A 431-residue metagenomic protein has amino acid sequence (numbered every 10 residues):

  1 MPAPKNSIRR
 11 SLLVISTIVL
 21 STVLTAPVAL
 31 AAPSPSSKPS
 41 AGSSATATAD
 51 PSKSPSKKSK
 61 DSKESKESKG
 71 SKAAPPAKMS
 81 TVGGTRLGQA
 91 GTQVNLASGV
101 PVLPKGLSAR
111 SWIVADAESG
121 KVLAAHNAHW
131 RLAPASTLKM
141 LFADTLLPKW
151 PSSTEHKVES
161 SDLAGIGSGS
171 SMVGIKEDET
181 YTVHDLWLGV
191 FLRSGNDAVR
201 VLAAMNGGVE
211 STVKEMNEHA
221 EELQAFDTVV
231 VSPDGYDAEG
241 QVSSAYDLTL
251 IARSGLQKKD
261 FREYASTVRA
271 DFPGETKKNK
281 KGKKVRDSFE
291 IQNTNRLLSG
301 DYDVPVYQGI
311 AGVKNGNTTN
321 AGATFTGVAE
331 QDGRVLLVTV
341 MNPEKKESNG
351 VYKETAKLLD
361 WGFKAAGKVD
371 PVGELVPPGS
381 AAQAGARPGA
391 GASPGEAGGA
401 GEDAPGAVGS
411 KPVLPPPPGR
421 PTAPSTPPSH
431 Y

Functional and structural regions predicted by a protein language model:
P2-G42, A47-K60, E64-Y246, L250-G255 (+1 more regions): Active-site-adjacent loops and short helices of periplasmic peptidoglycan-processing enzymes
P2-S11, A32-P51, A74-L107, S211-G398: Penicillin-recognizing serine hydrolase domain
S54, S65, L297-S299, A407: A generic signature of intrinsically disordered, low-complexity regions enriched in glycine/proline and charged/polar
G399-Y431: Extracellular Ser/Thr-rich, low-complexity/disordered mucin-like segments
